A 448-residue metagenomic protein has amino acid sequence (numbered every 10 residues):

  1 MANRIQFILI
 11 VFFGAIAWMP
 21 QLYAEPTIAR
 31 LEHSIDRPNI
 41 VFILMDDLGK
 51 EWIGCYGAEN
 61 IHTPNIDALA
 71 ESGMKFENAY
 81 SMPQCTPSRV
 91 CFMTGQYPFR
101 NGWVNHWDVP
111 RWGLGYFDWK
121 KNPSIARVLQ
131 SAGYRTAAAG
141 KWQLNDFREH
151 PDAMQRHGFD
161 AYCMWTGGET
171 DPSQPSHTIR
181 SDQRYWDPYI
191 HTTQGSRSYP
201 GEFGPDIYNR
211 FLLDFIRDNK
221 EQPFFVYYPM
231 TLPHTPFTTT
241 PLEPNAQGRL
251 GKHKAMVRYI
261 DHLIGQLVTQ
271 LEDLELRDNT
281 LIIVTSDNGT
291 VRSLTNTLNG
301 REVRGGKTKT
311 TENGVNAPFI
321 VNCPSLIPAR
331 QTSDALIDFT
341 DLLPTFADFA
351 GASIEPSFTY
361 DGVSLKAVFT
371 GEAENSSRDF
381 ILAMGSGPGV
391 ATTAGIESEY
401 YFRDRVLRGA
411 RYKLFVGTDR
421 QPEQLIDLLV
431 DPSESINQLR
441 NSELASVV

Functional and structural regions predicted by a protein language model:
M1-L9: Bacterial N-terminal signal peptides that target proteins for export
R4, A17-M19, G385: Short stretches within intrinsically disordered, low-complexity N-terminal or propeptide regions
I8-Q21: Bacterial N-terminal signal peptides
L22-Q424, L428, P432-V448: Formylglycine-dependent sulfatase
